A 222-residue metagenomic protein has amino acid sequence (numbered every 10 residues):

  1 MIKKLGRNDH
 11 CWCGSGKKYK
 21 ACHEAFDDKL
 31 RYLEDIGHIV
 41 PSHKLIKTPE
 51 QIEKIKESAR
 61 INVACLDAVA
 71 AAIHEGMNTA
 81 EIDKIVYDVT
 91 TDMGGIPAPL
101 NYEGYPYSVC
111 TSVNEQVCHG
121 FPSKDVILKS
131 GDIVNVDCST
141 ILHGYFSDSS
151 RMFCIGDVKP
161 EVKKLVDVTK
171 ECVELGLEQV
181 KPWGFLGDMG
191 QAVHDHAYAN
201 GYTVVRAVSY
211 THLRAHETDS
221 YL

Functional and structural regions predicted by a protein language model:
M1-K44: Acidic/negatively charged segments and metal-coordination signatures
L45-T91: Intrinsically disordered, low-complexity, positively charged segments
K47, S112-Y145, S220: Acidic/histidine-enriched ion/cofactor-binding microenvironments in catalytic or ligand-binding pockets
S147-K163: Short, compositionally biased
T211-T218: Conserved small/polar residues in nucleotide/adenosyl-binding loops
